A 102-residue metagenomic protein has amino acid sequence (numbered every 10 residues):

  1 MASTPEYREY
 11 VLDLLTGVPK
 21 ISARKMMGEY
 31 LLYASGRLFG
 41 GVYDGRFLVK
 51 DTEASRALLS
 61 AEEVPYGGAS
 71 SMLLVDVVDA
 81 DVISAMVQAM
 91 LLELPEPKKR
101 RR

Functional and structural regions predicted by a protein language model:
M1-R102: Charge-dense, helix-prone N-terminal extensions
